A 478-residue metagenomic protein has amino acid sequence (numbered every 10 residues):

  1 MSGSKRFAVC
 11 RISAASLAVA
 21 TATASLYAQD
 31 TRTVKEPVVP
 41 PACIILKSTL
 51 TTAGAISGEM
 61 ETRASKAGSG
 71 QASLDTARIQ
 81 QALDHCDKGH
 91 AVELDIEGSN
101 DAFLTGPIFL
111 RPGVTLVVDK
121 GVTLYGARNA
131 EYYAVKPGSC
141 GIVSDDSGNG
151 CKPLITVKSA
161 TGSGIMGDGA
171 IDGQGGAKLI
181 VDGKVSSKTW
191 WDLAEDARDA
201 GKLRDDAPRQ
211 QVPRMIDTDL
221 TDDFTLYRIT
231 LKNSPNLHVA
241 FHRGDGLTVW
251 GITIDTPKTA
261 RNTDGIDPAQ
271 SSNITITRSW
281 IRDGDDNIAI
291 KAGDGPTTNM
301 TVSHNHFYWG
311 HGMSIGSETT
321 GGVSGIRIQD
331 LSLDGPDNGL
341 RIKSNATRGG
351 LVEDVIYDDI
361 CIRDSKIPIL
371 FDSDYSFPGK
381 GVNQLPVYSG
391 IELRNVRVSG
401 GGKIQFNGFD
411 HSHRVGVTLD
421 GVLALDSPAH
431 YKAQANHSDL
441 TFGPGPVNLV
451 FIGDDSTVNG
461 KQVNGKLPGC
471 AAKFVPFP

Functional and structural regions predicted by a protein language model:
S2-T115, D119-Y227, W250-K258, T418-D420 (+1 more regions): Extracellular "leader-to-stem" segments immediately downstream of a signal peptide or signal-anchor in secreted/lumenal
L26, D101-T105, R111, G284 (+6 more regions): Flexible loop/turn segments at secondary-structure boundaries
I79-H85, A102-P112, L237-R243, T277-S279 (+5 more regions): Short, T/G/N/S-enriched strand-turn elements that build extracellular solenoid repeat scaffolds
H90, T105, A127-N129, Q174-K178 (+12 more regions): Short glycine/acidic-rich loop motifs that flank beta-strands on beta-rich extracellular proteins
G98, R243-D245, T253, A292-D294 (+4 more regions): Active-site-proximal loop/turn and secondary-structure-junction residues that shape catalytic pockets, frequently
K120-G121, T161-A170, D222-K232, D245-P257 (+8 more regions): Right-handed parallel beta-helix
G339-P478: Extracellular beta-rich repeat passengers
